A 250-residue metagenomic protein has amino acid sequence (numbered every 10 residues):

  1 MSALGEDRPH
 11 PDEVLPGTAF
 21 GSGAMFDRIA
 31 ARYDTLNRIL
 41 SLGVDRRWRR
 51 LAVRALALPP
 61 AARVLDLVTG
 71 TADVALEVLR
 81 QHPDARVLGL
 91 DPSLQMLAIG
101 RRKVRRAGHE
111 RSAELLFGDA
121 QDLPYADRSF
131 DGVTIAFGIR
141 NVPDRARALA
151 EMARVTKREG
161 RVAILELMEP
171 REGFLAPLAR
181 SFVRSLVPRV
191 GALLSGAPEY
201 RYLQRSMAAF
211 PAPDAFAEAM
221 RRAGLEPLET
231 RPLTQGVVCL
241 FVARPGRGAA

Functional and structural regions predicted by a protein language model:
M1-R32, F182: N-terminal, positively charged/glycine-rich alpha-helical extensions of SAM-dependent methyltransferases
R32-T35, L42-A61, E77: Conserved alpha-helix/loop element of class I SAM-dependent methyltransferases that forms part of the SAM/SAH-binding
Y33, V133-T134: Hydrophobic beta-strand segment of the Class I
R63-D122: Class I SAM-dependent methyltransferase SAM/SAH-binding core
Q121-G132: A short acidic, Gly/Pro-enriched loop at the edge of an enzyme's catalytic core that lines a small-molecule cofactor
A146-R161: A short glycine-rich, Lys/Arg-flanked "PGG" loop and its adjoining helix->strand segment in the class I
L165-A223, E229: C-terminal alpha-helical "lid/dimerization" subdomain adjacent to the S-adenosyl-L-methionine
A223-E226, P232-A250: Core SAM-dependent methyltransferase catalytic element
